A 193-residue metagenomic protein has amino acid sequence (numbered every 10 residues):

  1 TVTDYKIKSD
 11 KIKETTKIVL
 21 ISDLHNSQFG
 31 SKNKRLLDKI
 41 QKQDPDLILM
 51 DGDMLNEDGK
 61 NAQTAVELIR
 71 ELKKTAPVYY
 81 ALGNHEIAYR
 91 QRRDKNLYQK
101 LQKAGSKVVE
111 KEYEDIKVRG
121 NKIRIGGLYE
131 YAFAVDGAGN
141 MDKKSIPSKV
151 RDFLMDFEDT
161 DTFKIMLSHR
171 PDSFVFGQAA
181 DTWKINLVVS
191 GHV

Functional and structural regions predicted by a protein language model:
T1-I12: N-terminal membrane-anchoring alpha-helices
V2-D4, I21, I125: Hydrophobic residues on conserved beta-strands that form the core of alpha/beta folds
I7, D38-Q43, R70-K73, D152-T160 (+1 more regions): Alpha-helix C-terminal capping segments
K11, N26, E86-W183, L187: Conserved catalytic scaffold of divalent metal-dependent phosphoesterases
K11-K107: Membrane-embedded segments
P45-D46, I185-N186, S190: Proline-aspartate-enriched helix->loop->beta-strand connector
G52, L82-N84, E112, R170 (+1 more regions): Short secondary-structure boundary segments
